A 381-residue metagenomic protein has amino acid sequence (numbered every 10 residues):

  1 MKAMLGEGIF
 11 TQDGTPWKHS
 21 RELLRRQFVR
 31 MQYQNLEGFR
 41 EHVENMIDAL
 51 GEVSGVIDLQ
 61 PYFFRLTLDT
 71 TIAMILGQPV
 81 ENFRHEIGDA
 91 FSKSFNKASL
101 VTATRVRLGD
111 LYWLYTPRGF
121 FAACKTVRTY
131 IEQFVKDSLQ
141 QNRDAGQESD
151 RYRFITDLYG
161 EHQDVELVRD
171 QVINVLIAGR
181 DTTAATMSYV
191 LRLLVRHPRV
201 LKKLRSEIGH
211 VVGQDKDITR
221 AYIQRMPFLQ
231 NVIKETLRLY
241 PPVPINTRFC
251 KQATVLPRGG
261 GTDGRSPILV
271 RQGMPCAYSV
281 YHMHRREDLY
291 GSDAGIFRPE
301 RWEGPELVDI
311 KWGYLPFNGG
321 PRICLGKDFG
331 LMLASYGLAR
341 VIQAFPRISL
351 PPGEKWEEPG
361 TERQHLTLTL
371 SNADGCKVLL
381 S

Functional and structural regions predicted by a protein language model:
M1-K2, Y33-M187, K203: Cytochrome P450 heme-thiolate monooxygenase catalytic core
M1-T11, R25: Active-site substrate-recognition loop segments, prototypically the cytochrome P450 B′-helix/B-C loop
V29-Q34, R220-M226, G326: Conserved, non-catalytic sequence blocks in retroelement Pol enzymes and Pol-derived host proteins
D89-S94, Q147-F154, L193-V243, C250 (+5 more regions): Cytochrome P450 I-helix active-site segment
T182-V195, G337: Short, small-residue alpha-helix embedded
P198-V200, I310, K327-T369: Cytochrome P450 heme-binding "Cys pocket" and the immediately downstream C-terminal segment
Y278-E306: Conserved cytochrome P450 K-helix/beta-meander segment immediately N-terminal to the heme-binding cysteine loop
